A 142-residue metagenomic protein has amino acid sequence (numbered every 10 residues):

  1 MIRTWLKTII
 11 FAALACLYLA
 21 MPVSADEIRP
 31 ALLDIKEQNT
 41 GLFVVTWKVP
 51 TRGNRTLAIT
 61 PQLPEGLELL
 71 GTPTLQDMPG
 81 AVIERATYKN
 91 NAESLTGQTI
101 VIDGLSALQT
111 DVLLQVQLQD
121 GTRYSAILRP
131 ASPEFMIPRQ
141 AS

Functional and structural regions predicted by a protein language model:
M1-A13: Bacterial N-terminal signal peptides that target proteins for export
A15-V23: C-terminal segment of classical bacterial N-terminal signal peptides
S24-S142: Histidine-/acidic- and/or cysteine-rich, low-complexity loops and terminal segments associated with membrane
